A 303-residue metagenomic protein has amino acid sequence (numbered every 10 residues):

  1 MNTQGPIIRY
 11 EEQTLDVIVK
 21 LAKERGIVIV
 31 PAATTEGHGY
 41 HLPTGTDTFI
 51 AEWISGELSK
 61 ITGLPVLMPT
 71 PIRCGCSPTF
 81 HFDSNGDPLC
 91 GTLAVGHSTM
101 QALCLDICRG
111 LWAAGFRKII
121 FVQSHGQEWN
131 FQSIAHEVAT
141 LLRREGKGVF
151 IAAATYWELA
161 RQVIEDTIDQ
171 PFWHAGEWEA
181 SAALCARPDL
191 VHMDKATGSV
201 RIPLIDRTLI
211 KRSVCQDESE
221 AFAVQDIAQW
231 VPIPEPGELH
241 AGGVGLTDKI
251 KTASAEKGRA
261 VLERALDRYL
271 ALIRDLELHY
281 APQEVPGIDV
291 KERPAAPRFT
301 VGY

Functional and structural regions predicted by a protein language model:
M1-I120, S124-Y303: Extended, histidine- and acidic-residue-enriched regions that form the cofactor-binding/catalytic faces
